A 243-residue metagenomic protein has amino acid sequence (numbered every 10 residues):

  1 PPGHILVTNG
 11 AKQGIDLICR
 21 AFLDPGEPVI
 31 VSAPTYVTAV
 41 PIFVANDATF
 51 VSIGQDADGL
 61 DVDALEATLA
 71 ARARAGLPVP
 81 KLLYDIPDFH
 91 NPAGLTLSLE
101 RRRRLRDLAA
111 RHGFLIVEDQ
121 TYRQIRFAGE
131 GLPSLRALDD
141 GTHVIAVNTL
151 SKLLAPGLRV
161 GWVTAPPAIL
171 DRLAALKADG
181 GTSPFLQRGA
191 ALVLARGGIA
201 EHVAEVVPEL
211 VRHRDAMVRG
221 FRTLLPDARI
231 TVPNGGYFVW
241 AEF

Functional and structural regions predicted by a protein language model:
P1, E201, F221-T231: Surface-exposed helix-capping loop/turn segments at secondary-structure junctions
P1-H112, R123-G141: Conserved core of the PLP fold type I
D63, R103, D171, Q187-R188 (+4 more regions): Feature representing long, continuous alpha-helical segments
D140-P208: Conserved core segment of the aminotransferase class I/II
P208-V218, A228-E242: Conserved glycine-rich beta-strand-loop-beta hairpin in the small C-terminal domain of fold type I
